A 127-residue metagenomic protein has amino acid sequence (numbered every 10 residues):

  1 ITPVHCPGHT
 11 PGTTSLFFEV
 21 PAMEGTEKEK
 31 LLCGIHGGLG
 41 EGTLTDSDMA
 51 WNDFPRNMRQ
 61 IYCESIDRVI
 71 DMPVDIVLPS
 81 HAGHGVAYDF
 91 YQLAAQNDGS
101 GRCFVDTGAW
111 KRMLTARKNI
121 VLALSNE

Functional and structural regions predicted by a protein language model:
I1-D98, R102-G108: Metallo-beta-lactamase
G99-E127: C-terminal regulatory/interaction regions
